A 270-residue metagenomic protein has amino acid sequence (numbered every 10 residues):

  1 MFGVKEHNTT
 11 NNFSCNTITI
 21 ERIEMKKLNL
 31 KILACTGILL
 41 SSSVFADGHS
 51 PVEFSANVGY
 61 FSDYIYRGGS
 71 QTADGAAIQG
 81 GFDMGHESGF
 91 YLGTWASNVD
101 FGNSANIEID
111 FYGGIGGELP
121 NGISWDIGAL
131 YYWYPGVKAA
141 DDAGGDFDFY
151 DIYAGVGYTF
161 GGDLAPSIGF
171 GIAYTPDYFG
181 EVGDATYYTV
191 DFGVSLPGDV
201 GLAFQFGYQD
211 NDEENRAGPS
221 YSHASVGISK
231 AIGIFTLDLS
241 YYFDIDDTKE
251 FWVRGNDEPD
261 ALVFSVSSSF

Functional and structural regions predicted by a protein language model:
M1-E53: Cleavable N-terminal export/targeting peptides
D47-D100: Short glycine/proline- and aromatic-enriched beta-strand/turn motifs that initiate or cap beta-hairpins
V52, D74-I78, A105-I109, D146-I152 (+4 more regions): Residues that define the transmembrane beta-barrel architecture of outer-membrane proteins
F54, S88-T94, N121-I127, G161-F170 (+2 more regions): Repeated loop/turn-to-beta-strand initiation elements of outer-membrane beta-barrel proteins
F61-R67, W95-N103, P120, Y132-A140 (+5 more regions): Sequence/structural signature of outer-membrane beta-barrel proteins
S62, M84-H86, I115-G117, Y131 (+5 more regions): Residue-level signature of outer-membrane beta-barrel architecture
G145-N215, P219, Y241-D244: Detector for outer-membrane/organellar transmembrane beta-barrel domains, recognizing the amphipathic beta-strand
V226, K230-F235, Y241, N256-F270: Outer-membrane beta-barrel "beta-signal"
